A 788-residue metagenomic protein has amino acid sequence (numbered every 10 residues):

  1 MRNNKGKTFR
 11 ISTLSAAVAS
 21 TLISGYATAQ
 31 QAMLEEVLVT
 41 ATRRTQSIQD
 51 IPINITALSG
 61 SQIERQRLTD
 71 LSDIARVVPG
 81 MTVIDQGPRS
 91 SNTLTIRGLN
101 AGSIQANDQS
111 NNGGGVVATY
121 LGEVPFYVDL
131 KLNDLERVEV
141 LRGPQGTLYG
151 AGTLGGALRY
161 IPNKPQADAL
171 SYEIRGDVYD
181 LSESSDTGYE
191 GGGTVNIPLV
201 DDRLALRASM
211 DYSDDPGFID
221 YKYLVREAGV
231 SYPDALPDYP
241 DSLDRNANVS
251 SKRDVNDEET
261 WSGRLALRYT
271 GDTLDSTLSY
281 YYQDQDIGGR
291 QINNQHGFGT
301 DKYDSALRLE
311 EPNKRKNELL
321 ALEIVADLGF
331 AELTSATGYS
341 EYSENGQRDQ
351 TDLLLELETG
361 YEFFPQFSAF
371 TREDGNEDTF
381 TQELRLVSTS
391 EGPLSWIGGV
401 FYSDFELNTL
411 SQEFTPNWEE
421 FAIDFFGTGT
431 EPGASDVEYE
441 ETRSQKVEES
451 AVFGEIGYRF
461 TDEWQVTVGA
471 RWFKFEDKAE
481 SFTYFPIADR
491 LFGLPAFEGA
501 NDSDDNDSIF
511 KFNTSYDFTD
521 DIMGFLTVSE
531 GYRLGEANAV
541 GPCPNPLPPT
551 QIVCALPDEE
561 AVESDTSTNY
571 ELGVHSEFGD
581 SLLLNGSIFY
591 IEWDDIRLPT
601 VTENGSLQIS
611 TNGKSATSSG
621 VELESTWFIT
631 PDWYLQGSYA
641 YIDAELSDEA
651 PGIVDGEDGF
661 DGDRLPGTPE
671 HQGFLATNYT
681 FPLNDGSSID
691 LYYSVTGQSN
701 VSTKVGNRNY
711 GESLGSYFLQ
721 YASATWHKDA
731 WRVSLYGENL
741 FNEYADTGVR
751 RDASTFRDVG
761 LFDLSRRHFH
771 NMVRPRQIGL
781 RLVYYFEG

Functional and structural regions predicted by a protein language model:
R44-S47, V77-G80, P88-R89, L99-G115 (+11 more regions): Outer-membrane beta-barrel pore proteins
S184-G288, K316-L319, D378, Q382 (+5 more regions): Transmembrane beta-barrel wall of Gram-negative outer-membrane proteins
G192, A321-L328, E332-Q350, D517 (+8 more regions): Membrane-embedded beta-barrel scaffold of Gram-negative outer-membrane proteins
R245-I397, S403-F405, L583-N585: Outer-membrane beta-barrel domain signature, strongest for Gram-negative TonB-dependent receptors and also present
R264-D272, L386-T389, F401-S403, R443-E592 (+2 more regions): Structural signature of Gram-negative outer-membrane beta-barrels, strongest in the C-terminal barrel of TonB-dependent
D284-F298, E406-N408, Y516-Y570, L584 (+5 more regions): Surface-exposed extracellular loop regions of Gram-negative outer-membrane beta-barrel proteins, predominantly
I397, V466, L583-W593, T611-V705 (+1 more regions): Gram-negative outer-membrane beta-barrel transporters
S694-G706, T725-G788: C-terminal beta-signal and adjacent terminal beta-strands/loops of Gram-negative outer-membrane beta-barrel proteins
